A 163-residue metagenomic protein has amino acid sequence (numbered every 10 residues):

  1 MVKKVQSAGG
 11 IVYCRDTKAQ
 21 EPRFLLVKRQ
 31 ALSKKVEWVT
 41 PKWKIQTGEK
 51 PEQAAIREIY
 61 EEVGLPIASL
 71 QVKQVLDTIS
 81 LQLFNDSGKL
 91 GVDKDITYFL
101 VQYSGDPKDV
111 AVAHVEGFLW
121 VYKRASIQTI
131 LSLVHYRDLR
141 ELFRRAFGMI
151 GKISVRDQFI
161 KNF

Functional and structural regions predicted by a protein language model:
M1-T40: N-terminal strand-loop-strand
R15, S104, G148: Residue-level marker of positions within ordered structural domains that often coincide with functionally constrained
K34-K35, G48, A146, I150: A periodicity- and composition-biased signal for non-globular, repetitive helical segments
P41, D86, G117, Q158-F163: Functional cleft and adjacent loop/helix regions within the main domain that mediate ligand binding or catalysis
I45-E141: Unchanged
S132-F163: Charged phosphate-binding loop/patch that engages nucleotide di/tri-phosphates or the phosphate backbone of nucleic
